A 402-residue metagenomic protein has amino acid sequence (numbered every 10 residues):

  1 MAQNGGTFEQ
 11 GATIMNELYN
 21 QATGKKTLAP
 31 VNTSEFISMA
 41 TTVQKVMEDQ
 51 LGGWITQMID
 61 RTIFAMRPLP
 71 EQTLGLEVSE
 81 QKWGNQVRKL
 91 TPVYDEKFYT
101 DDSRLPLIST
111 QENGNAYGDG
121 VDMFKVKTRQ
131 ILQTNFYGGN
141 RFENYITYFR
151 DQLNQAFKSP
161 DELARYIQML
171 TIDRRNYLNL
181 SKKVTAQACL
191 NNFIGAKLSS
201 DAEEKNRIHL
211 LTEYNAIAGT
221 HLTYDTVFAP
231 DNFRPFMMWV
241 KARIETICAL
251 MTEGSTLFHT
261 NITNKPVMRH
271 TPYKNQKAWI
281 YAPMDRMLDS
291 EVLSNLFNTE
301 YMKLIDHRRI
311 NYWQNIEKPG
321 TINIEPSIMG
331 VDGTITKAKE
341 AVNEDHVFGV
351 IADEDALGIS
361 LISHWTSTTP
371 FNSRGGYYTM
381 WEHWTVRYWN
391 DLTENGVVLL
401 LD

Functional and structural regions predicted by a protein language model:
M1-E71, L293-D402: Extended, compositionally biased alpha-helical segments that mediate assembly or anchoring
G6-T13, V31-S34, S38, T42 (+6 more regions): Alpha-helix boundary/N-cap detector
G24, G84-N85, G114, G219 (+2 more regions): Intrinsic-disorder/low-complexity loop/linker signature
I55-I146: Assembly/oligomerization interface modules of large self-assembling protein complexes
R129-N206, G376-W384: Long, contiguous amphipathic alpha-helices that act as assembly "spine/axial" helices in icosahedral shell and virion
N140, L153, K197-V240, I244 (+1 more regions): Long, hydrophobic alpha/beta structural blocks
R175-K182, A186, G219, C248 (+1 more regions): Residue-level signal for secondary-structure boundary elements
T223-D355: Extended oligomerization regions of viral-like shell subunits
